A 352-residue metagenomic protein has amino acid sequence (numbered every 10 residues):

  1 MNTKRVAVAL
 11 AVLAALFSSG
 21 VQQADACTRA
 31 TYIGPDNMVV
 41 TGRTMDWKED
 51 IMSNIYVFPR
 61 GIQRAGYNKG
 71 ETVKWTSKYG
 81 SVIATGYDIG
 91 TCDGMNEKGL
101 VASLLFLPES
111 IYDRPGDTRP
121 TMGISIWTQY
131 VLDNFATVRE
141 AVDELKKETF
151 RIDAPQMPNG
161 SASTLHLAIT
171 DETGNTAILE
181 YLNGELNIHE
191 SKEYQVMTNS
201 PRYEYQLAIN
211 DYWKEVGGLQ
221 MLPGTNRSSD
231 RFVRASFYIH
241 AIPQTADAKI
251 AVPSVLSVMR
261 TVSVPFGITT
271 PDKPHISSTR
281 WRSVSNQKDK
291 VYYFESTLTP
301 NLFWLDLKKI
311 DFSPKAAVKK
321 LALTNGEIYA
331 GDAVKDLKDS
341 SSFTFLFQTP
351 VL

Functional and structural regions predicted by a protein language model:
M1-L10: Bacterial N-terminal signal peptides that target proteins for export
L16-Q23: C-terminal segment of classical bacterial N-terminal signal peptides
D25-R119, I152, A330-G331, D336: A contiguous strand-loop segment
D25-T31, P35-V39, D153-P155, A162-S163 (+2 more regions): C-terminus-biased signal that marks the final domain/tail of proteins
I33-D36, N96-K98, D171-G174, E180-E185 (+2 more regions): Short acidic-glycine loop/turn motifs at beta-strand connectors
V40-G42, V101-L104, A168-T170, I178 (+1 more regions): Structural recognition of the beta-strand scaffold that forms the well-ordered cores of secreted hydrolase catalytic
T121-A154, A248-S257: Proteins synthesized as precursors that undergo proteolytic processing into mature forms
K147-G184: Catalytic cofactor-binding cores of redox enzymes
